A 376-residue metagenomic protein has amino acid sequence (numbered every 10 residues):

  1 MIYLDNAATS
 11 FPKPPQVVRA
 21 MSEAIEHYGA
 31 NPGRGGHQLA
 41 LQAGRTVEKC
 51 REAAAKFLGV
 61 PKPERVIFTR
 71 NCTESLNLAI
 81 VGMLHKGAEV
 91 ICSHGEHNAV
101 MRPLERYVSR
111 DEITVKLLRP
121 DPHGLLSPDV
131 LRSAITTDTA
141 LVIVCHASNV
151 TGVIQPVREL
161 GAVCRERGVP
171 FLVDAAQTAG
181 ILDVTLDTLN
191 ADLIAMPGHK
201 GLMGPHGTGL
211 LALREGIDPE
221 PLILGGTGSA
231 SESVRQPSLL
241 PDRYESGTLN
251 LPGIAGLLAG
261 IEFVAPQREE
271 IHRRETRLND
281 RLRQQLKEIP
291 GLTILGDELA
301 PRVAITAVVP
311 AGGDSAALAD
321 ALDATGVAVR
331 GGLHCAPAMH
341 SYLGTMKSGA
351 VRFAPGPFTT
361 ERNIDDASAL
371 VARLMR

Functional and structural regions predicted by a protein language model:
M1-R376: Pyridoxal 5′-phosphate
